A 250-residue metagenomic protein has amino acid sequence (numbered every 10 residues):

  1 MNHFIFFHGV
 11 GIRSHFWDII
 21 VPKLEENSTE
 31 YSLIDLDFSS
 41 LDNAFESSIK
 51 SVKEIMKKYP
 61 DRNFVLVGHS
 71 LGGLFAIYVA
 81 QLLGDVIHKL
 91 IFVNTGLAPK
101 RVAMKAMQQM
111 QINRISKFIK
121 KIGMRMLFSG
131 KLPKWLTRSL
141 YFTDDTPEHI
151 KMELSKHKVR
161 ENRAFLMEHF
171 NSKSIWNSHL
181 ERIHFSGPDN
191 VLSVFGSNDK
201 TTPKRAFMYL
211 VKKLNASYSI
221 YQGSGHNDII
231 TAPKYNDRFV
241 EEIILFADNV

Functional and structural regions predicted by a protein language model:
M1-L41: Conserved HGGG/HGGXW glycine-rich cap/lid loop of the alpha/beta-hydrolase fold
S32-F64: Active-site loop/oxyanion-hole signature of alpha/beta-hydrolase fold enzymes
V67-G72, A76: Gly/Ala-rich beta-loop-alpha elbow adjacent to hydrolase catalytic centers
L90-K121, N171-S172: Flexible "cap/lid" loop of the alpha/beta hydrolase fold
S129-H169: Conserved alpha/beta-hydrolase catalytic His-Asp/Glu region
G187, S193-F195: Short beta-strand/loop motif that positions the catalytic acidic residue of the alpha/beta-hydrolase fold
K200-A206: Conserved alpha/beta-hydrolase "acid-adjacent" motif
S224-D237: Catalytic histidine-centered segment of alpha/beta-hydrolase-like enzymes
